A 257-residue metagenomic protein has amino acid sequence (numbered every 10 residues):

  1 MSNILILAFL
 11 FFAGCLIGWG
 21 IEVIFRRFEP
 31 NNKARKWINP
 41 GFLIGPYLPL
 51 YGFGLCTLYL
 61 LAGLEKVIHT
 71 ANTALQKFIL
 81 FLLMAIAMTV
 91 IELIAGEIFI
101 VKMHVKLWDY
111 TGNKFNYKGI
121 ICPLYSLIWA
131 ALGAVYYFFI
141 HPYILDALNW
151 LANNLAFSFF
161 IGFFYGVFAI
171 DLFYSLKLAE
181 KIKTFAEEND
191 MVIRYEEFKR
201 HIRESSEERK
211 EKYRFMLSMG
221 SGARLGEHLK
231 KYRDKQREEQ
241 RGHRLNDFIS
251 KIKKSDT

Functional and structural regions predicted by a protein language model:
M1-T257: Aromatic-rich, lipid-facing transmembrane alpha helices and their immediate juxtamembrane interface loops in integral
